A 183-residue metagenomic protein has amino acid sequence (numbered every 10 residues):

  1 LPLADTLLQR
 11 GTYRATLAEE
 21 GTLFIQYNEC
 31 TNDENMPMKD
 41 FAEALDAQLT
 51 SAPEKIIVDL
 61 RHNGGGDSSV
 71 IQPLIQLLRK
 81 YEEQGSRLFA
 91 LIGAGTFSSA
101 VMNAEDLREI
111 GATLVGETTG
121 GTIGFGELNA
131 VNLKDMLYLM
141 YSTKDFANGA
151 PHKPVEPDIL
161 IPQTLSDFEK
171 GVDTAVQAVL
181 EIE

Functional and structural regions predicted by a protein language model:
L1-L133: Cleft-lining beta-strand/loop regions that shape enzyme active-site pockets
T22-F24, M136-Y138, D158: A residue-level signal for beta-strand positions that form part of recognition/binding surfaces within mature
N28, S142-K144, I182: Structured loops at beta-to-helix junctions and adjacent beta-edge loops in soluble globular domains
E29, I56, A130, P154 (+2 more regions): Residue-level preference for alpha-helix termini and adjacent loops
N32, G65, F97, Y138 (+2 more regions): Generic "edge-of-domain/loop-turn" microfeature
L114-P154, F168-E169: BRCT (BRCA1 C-terminal) domain core and associated BRCT-interaction motifs
V155-E183: Low-complexity, Gly/Ser/Thr/Pro-rich intrinsically disordered linker/tail segments
